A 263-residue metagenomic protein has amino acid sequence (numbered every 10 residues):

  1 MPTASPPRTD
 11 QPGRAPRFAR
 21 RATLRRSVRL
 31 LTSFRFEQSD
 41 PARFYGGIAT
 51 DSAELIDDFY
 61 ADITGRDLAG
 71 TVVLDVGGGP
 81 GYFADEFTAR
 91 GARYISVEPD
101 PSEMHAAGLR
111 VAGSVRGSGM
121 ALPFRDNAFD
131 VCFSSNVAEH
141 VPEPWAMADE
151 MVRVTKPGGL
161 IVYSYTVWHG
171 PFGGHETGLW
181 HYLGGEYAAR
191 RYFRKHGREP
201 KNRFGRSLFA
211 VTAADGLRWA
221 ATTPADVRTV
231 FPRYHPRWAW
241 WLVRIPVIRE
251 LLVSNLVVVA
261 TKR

Functional and structural regions predicted by a protein language model:
P2-A121, F133, F209, H235 (+1 more regions): Conserved N-terminal segment of class I S-adenosyl-L-methionine
D67-L68, D126, A148: A short, aliphatic-rich alpha-helical micro-motif
G108, D126, P144-W145: Conserved strand-to-helix beginnings and helix N-cap segments that scaffold or border functional pockets
L122-F124, V141: Helix-loop segment at the mouth of the active site in Rossmann-fold oxidoreductases, especially SDR/KR enzymes
V131-P142: A short SAM/SAH-binding and catalytic strip from SAM-dependent methyltransferases
P142-E150, K156, L160-T261: S-adenosyl-L-methionine-dependent methyltransferase catalytic module, highlighting the catalytic core
